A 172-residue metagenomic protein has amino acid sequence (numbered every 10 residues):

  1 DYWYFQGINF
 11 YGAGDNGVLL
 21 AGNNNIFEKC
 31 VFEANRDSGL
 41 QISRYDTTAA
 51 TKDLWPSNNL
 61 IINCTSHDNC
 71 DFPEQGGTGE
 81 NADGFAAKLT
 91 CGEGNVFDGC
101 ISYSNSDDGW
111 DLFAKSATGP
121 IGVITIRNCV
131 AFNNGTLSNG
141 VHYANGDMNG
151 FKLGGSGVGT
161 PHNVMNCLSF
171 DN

Functional and structural regions predicted by a protein language model:
D1, G12-L19, A34-P56, C70-C91 (+2 more regions): Extracellular beta-strand/beta-solenoid scaffold signature
W3-Q6, N25-E28, P56, L60-C64 (+3 more regions): All-beta strand scaffolds that present successive hydrophobic residues in beta-strands
N9, V31-E33, T65, C70 (+4 more regions): A structural signal for beta-strand register positions
K29-V31, L40-R44, N58, R127-V130: Hydrophobic, aliphatic-enriched repeat segments that assemble into extended interaction scaffolds in large eukaryotic
F132-N172: Eukaryotic tandem repeat interaction scaffolds
